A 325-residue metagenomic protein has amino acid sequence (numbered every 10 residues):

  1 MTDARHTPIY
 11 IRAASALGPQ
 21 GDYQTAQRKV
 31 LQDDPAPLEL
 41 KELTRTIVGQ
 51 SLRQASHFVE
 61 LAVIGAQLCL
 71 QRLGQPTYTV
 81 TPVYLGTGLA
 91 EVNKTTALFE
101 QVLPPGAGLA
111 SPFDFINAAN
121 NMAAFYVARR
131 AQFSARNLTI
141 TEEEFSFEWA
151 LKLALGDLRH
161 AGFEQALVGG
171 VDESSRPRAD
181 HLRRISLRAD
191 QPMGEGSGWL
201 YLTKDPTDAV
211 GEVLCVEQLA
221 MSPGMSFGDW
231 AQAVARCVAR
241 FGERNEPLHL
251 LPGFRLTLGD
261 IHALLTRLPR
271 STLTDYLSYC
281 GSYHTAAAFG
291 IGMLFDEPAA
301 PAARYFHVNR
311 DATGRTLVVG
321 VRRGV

Functional and structural regions predicted by a protein language model:
M1-E142, E148, G156-H160, V171-V325: Conserved "HGTGT" condensation-loop signature of ketosynthase/thiolase-family condensing enzymes that catalyze
L153: Internal active-site segments that recognize and position negatively charged phosphoryl groups and nucleotide moieties
